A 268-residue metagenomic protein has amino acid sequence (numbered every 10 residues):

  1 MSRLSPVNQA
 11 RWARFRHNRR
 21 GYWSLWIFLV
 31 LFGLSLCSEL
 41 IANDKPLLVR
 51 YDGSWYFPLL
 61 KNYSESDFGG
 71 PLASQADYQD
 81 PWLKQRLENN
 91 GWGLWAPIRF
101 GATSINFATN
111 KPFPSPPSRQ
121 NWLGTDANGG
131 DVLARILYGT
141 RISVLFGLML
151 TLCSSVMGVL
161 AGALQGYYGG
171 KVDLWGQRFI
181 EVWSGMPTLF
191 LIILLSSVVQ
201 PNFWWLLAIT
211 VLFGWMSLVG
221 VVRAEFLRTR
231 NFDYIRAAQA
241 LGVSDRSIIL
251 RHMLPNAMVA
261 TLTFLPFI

Functional and structural regions predicted by a protein language model:
M1-S155, V159, A163-L164: Gly/Trp-centered helix-boundary motif
T125-I268: Alpha-helical transmembrane segments of integral membrane proteins, especially multi-pass inner/plasma-membrane
